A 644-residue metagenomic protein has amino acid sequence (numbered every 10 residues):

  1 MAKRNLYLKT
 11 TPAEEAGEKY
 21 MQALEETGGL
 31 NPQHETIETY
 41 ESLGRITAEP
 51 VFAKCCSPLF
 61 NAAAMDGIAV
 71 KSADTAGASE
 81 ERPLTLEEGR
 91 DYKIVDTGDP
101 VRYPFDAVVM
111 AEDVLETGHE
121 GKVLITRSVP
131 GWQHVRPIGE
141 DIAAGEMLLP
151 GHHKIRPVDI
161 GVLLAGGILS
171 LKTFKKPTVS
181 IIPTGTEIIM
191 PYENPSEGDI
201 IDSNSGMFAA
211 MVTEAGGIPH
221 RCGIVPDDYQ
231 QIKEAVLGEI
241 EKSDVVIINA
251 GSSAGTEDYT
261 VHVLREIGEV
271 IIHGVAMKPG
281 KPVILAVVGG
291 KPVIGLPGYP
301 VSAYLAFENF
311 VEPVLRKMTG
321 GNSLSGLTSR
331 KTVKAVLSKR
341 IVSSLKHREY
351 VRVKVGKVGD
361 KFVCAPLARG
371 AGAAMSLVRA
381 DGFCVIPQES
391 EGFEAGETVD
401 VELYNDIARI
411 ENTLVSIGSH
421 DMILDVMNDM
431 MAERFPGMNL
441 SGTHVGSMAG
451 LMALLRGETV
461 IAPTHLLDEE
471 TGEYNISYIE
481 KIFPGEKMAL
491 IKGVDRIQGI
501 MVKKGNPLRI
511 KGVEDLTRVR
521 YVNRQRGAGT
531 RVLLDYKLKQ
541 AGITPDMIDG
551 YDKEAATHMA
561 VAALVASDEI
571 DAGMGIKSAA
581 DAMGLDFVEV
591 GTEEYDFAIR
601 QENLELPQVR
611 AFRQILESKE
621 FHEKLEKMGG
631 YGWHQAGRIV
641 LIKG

Functional and structural regions predicted by a protein language model:
A2-S170, V333-L337, I386, T398: Phosphate-interaction motifs
T10, E14-E18, L30, H34-Y40 (+5 more regions): Flexible glycine/proline-rich
P137-I248, T413-M438, G442: Phosphate-binding glycine-rich loops and their immediate beta-loop-alpha structural context
V355, D360, P366-E458, Y474-K487 (+2 more regions): N-terminal hydrophobic or amphipathic helices and topogenic motifs
V426-P436, V513, G529-K553: Ligand-binding cleft/hinge of the Venus flytrap
P463-K481, A562-G591: A ligand-binding cleft/hinge motif common to bilobed small-molecule-binding domains
G485-I497, L585-Q614: Periplasmic-binding protein-like
V502-Y521: Flexible hinge/capping segments at coil-to-helix
